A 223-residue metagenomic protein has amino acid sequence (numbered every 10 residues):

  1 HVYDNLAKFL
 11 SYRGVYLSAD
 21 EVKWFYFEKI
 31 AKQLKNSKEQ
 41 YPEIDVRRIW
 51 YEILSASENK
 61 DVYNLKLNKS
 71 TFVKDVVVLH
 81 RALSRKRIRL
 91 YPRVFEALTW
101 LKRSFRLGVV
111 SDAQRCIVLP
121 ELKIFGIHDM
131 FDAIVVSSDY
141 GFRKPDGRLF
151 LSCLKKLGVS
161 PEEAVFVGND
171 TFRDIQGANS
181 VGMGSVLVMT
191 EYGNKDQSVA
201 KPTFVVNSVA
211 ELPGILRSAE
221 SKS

Functional and structural regions predicted by a protein language model:
H1-P92: N-terminal helical cap/lid subdomain that shapes the substrate entry/recognition surface in HAD-like hydrolases
K8, R13, L17-D20, L90 (+3 more regions): Asp-based, Mg2+/Mn2+-dependent phosphohydrolase catalytic module
S37, L83-R85, F105, V109 (+2 more regions): Short, contiguous strand/loop micro-motifs
I44-W50, E96-T99, R103, Y192: Short alpha-helical linear motifs
S104-F105, G182: Glycine-centered short loops/turns at secondary-structure junctions
